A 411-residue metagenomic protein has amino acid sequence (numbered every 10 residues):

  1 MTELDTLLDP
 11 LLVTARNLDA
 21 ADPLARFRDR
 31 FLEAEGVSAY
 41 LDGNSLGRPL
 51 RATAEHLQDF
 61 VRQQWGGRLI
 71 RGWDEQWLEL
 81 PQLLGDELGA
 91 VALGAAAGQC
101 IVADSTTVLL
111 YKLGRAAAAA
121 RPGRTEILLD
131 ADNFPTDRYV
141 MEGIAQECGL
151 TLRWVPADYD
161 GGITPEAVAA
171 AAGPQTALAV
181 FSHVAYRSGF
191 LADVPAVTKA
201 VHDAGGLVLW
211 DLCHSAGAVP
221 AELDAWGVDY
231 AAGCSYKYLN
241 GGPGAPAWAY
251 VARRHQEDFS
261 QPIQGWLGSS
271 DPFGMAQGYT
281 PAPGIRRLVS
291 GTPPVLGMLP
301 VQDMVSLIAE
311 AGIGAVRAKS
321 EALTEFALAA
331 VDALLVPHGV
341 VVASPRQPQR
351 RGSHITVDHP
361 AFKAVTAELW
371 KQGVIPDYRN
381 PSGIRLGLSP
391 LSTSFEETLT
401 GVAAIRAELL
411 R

Functional and structural regions predicted by a protein language model:
M1-R411: Pyridoxal 5′-phosphate
